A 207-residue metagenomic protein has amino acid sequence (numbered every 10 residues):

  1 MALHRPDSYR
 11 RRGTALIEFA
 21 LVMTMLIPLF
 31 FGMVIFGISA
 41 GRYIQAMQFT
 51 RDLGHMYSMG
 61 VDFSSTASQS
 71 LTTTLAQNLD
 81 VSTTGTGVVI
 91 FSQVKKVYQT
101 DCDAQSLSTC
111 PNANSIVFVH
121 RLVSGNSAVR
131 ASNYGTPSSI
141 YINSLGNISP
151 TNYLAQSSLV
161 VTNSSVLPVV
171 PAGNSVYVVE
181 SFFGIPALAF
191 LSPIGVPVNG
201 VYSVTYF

Functional and structural regions predicted by a protein language model:
M1-R12: N-terminal leader/signal peptides at the extreme start of proteins
R10, T14-D62: Aliphatic-rich helix starts adjacent to a transmembrane/signal segment
R11-T24, I90-F91, Q99-A113: Solvent-exposed, charged interface segments at domain starts and junctions
Q48, T86, V176: Short, well-structured alpha-helical interface segments that form or flank functional binding sites
G60-L107: Extracytoplasmic beta-strand-rich oligomerization domains located immediately C-terminal to a leader/signal peptide
I90-S92, V178-E180, V204: Soluble periplasmic/extracytoplasmic beta-strand elements of cell-envelope proteins
V97-N199: Intrinsically disordered, low-complexity regions enriched in Pro/Ser/Thr/Gly and acidic residues
V198-Y206: Short, low-complexity, Pro/Ser/Thr/Gly-rich segments in the mature regions of secreted, periplasmic
